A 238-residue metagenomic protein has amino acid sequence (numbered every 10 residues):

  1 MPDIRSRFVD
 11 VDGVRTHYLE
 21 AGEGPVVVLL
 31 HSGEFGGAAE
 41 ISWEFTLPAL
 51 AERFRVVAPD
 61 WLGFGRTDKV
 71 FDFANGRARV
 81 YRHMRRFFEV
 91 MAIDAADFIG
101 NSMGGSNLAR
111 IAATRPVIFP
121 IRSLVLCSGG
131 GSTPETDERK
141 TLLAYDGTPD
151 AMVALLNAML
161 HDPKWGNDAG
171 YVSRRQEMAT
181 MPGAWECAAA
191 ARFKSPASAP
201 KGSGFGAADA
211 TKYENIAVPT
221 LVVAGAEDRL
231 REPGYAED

Functional and structural regions predicted by a protein language model:
V11, A58-I99, K212: Active-site loop/oxyanion-hole signature of alpha/beta-hydrolase fold enzymes
D12-R66: Conserved HGGG/HGGXW glycine-rich cap/lid loop of the alpha/beta-hydrolase fold
E23, A226-R229: Acidic beta-to-alpha connecting loop that harbors the catalytic carboxylate
G100, G104, L108: Gly/Ala-rich beta-loop-alpha elbow adjacent to hydrolase catalytic centers
A109-T114, I118-A154: Flexible "cap/lid" loop of the alpha/beta hydrolase fold
D146-N215: Conserved alpha/beta-hydrolase catalytic His-Asp/Glu region
I216, V222-A224: Short beta-strand/loop motif that positions the catalytic acidic residue of the alpha/beta-hydrolase fold
R229-Y235: Conserved alpha/beta-hydrolase "acid-adjacent" motif
